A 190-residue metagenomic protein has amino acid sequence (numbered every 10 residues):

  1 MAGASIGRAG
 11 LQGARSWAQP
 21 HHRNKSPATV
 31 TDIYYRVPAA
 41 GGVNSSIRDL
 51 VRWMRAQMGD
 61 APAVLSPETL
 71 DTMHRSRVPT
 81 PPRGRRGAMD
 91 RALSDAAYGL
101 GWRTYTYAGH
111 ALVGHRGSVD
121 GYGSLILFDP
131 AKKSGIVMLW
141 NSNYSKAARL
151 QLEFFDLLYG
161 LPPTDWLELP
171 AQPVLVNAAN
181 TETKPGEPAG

Functional and structural regions predicted by a protein language model:
A2-G7, L11, R15, Q19 (+1 more regions): Catalytic loop of the DD-peptidase/beta-lactamase superfamily, centered on the K-T-G motif and neighboring
